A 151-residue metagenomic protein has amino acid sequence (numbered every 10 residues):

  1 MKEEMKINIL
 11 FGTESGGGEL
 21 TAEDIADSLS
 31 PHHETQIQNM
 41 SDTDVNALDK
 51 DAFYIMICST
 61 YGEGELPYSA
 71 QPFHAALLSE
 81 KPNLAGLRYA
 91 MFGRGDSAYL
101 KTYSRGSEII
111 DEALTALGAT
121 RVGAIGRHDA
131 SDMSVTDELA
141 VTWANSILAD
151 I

Functional and structural regions predicted by a protein language model:
K2-M5, G16-L20, S28, H32 (+1 more regions): FMN-binding flavodoxin-like domain, especially the glycine-rich phosphate-binding loop
I7-I9: Conserved hydrophobic helix-helix packing surfaces used for dimerization/oligomerization
F11, S15: Active-site neighborhood of thiol-dependent amide/isopeptide-bond enzymes
D24-I25, A47: N-terminal pre-domain and mature-chain start segments
H32-V45: A short, well-structured beta->alpha microelement
